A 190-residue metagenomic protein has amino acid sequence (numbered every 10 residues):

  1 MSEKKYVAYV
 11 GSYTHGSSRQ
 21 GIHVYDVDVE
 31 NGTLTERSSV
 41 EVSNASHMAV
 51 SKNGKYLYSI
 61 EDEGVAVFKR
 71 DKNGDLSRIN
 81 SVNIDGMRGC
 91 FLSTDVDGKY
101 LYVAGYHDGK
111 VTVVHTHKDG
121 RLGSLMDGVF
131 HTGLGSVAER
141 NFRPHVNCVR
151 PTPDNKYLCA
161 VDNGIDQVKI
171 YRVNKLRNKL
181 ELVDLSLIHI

Functional and structural regions predicted by a protein language model:
E3-K4, K52-N53, V96-D97, P153-D154: Residue-level detector of Asp-centered blade-edge/turn motifs that repeat once per structural unit in beta-propeller
Y13-H15, D62, Y106, T116 (+1 more regions): Short loop/turn segments immediately following the C-termini of beta-strands
I22, V65-A66, G109-V111, Q167-V168: Structural signal for beta-propeller blades
D26-N31, F68-G74, V114-L122, R172-K179: Short loop/turn segments immediately following beta-strands, especially the blade-tip and inter-blade linker loops
R78-N147: Asp-box/WD-like beta-propeller blade repeats and closely related beta-sheet repeat scaffolds
I188-I190: Conserved small/polar residues in nucleotide/adenosyl-binding loops
